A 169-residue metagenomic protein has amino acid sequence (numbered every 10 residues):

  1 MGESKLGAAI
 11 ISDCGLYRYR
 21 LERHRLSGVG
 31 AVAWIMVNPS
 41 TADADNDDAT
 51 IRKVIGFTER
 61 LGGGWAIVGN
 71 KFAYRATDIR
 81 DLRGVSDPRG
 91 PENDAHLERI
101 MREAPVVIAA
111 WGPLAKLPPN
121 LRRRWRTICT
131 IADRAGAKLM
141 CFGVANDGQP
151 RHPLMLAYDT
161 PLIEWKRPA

Functional and structural regions predicted by a protein language model:
M1-D48: Active-site and ligand/interface coordination hotspots across diverse enzymes and nucleic-acid-associated assemblies
G15, D48-I55, S86-A95: Short acidic (Asp/Glu) patches
N38-T41, Y74, L114: A short, flexible beta-alpha/helix-coil linker loop
S40-G62: A short mixed-secondary-structure module that forms the rim of ligand-binding clefts
N46, D78-V85: Membrane-helix interface/capping segments
G63-R80: Short connector loops at secondary-structure junctions
L82-A169: Glycine/proline-rich loop-helix segments at beta-alpha junctions forming the active-site rim of enzyme cores
